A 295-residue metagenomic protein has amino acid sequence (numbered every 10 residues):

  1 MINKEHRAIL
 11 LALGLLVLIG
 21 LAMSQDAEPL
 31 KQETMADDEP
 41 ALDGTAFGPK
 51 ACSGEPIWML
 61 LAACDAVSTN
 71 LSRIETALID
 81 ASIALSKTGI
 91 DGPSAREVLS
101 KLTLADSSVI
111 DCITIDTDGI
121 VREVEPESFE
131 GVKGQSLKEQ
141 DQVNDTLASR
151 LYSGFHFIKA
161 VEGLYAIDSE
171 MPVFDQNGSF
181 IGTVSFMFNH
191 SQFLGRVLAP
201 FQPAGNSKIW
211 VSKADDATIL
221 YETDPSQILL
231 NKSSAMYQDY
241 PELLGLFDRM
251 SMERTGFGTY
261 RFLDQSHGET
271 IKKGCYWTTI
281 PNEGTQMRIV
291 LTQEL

Functional and structural regions predicted by a protein language model:
N3-I9: Bacterial N-terminal signal peptides that target proteins for export
L11-G20: Hydrophobic membrane-insertion alpha-helices, especially the h-region of bacterial N-terminal signal peptides
Q25-D91, L104-S108, D168, K273-Y276 (+2 more regions): Juxtamembrane extracytoplasmic/periplasmic/luminal helical "stalk" adjacent to the first N-terminal
D43, Y237-L295: Extracellular/periplasmic juxtamembrane segments that couple receptor/chemosensory ectodomains to their
G92-D106, M187-Q238: Solvent-exposed, extracytoplasmic
T103, I110, T114-K133, T223-L229: Structured interaction and signal-relay segments at domain junctions
I115, F174-D175, S212: Core beta-strand residues in small-molecule sensory/regulatory alpha/beta domains
P126-F193, A199-P200, G256-T270: Extracytoplasmic/periplasmic ligand-binding sensor regions of membrane-associated signaling proteins
